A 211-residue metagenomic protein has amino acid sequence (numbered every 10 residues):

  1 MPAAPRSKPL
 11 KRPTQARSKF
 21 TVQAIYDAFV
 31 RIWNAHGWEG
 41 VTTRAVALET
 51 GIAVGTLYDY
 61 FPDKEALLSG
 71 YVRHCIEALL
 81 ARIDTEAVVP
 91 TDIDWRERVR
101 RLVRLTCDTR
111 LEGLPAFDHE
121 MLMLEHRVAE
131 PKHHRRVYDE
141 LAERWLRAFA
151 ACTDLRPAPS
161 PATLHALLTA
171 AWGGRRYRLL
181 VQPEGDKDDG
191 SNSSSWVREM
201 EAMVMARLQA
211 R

Functional and structural regions predicted by a protein language model:
M1-F20, E184, R211: N-terminal intrinsically disordered/low-complexity leader segments
F20, A24, A28, I32-A66 (+1 more regions): Helix-turn-helix
V22, V54-T56, V72, L80 (+2 more regions): Membrane-embedded alpha-helical bundles of multi-pass transporters/translocases, especially carrier/permease families
I25-W33, C75, L79, T106 (+2 more regions): Short hydrophobic clusters on alpha-helical segments that form packing/core surfaces in small helical domains
L68-C75, I83, V137, L141: Alpha-helical DNA-contacting segments of helix-turn-helix folds
G70, D84-E112, L164-L168: Hydrophobic alpha-helical connector segments
E86, D92, E112-L114, D118 (+4 more regions): Hydrophobic alpha-helical bundle segments that form small-molecule/ligand-binding pockets
P131, R135, A150-M203: Hydrophobic/aromatic-rich alpha-helical bundle segments in the mid-to-C-terminal region
